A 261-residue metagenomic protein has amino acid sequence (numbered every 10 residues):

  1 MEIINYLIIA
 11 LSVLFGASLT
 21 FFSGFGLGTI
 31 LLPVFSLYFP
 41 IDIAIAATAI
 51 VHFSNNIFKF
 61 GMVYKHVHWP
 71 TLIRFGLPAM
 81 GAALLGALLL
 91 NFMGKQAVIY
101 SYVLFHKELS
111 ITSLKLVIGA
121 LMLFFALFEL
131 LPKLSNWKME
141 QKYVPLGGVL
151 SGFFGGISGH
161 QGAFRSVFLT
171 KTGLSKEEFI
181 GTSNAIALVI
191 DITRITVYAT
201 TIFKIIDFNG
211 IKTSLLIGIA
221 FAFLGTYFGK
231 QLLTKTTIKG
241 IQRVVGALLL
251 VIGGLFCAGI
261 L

Functional and structural regions predicted by a protein language model:
M1-F39, F128-S183: Selected transmembrane alpha-helices and immediately adjacent juxtamembrane segments of polytopic inner-membrane
N5, F35-F53, L109-A120, V149-G159 (+1 more regions): Structural signature of hydrophobic alpha-helical transmembrane segments
Y6, A49, G119-M122, A126 (+4 more regions): Residues within membrane-spanning alpha-helices of integral membrane proteins, especially the hydrophobic core/packing
A10, L14, S18, A49 (+10 more regions): Residue-level signature of the transmembrane alpha-helical core of multi-pass small-molecule transporters
A44, L84-G94, G155-H160, R194-V197 (+1 more regions): Hydrophobic alpha-helical transmembrane segments in multi-pass integral membrane proteins
A46-F105, I192-I238: Selective hydrophobic functional segments
N56-M62, A87-V98, T112-E140, Q231 (+1 more regions): Transmembrane helix exit motif
W69-A79, M139-G148, G181-N184, I241-G246: Cytoplasmic-side transmembrane-helix entry/capping segments in multi-pass membrane proteins
